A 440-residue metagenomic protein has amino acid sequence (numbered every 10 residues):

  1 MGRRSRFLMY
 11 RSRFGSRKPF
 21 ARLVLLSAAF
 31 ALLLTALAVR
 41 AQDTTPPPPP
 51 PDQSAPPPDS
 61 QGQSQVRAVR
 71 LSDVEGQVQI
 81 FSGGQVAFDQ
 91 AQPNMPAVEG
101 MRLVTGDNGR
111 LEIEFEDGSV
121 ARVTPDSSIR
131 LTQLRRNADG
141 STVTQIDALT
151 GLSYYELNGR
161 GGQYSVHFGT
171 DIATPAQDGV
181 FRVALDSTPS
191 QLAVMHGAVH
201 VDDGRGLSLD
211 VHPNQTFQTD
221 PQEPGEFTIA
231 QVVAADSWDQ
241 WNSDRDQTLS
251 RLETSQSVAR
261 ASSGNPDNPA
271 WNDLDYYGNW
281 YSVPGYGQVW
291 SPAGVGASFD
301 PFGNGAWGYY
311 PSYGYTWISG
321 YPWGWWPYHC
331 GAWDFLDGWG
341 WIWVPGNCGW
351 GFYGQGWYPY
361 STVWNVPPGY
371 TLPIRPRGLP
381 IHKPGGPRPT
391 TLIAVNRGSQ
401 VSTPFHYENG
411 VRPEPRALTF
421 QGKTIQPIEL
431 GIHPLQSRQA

Functional and structural regions predicted by a protein language model:
M1-A21: N-terminal secretory signal peptides that target proteins for export/translocation
L8, L23-L26, L379, L435: Leucine-biased recognition of intrinsically disordered, low-complexity hydrophobic segments
V24-T35: Bacterial N-terminal signal peptides
L34, S64, L71, P96 (+7 more regions): Generic structural signal for beta-strand residues in well-ordered domains
L37-A41: Sec/Tat signal peptide C-region and signal peptidase I cleavage site
D43-H200, R205-T216, R245: Flexible, surface-exposed loop/linker segments and immediately adjacent secondary-structure boundaries
D220-A440: Low-complexity, repeat-rich tail regions
